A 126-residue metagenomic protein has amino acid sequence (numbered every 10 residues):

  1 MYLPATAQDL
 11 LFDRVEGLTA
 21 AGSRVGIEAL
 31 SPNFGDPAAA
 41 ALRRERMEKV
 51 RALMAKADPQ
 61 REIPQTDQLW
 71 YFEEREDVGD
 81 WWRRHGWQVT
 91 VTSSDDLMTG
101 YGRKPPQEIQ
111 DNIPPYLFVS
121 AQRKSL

Functional and structural regions predicted by a protein language model:
M1-L126: Alpha-helical subdomain
